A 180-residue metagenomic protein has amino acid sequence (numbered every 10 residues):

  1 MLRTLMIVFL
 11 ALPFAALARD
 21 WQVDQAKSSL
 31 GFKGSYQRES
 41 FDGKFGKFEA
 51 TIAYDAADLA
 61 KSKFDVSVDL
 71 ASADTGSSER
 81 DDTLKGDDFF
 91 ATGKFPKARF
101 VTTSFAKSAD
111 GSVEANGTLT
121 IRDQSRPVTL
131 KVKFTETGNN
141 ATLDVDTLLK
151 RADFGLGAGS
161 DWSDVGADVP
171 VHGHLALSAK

Functional and structural regions predicted by a protein language model:
T4-P13: Sec-dependent N-terminal signal peptides
L17-K180: Low-complexity, acidic/polar, glycine-enriched regions of mature
